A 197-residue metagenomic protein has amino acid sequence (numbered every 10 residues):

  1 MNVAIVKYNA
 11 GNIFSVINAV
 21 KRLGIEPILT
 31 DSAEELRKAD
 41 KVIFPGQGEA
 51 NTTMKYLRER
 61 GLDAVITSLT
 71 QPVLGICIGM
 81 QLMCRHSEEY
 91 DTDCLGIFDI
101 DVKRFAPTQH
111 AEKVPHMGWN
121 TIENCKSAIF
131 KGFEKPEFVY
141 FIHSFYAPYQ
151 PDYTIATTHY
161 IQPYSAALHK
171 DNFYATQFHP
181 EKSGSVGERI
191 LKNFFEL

Functional and structural regions predicted by a protein language model:
M1-A4: Extreme N-terminal starter segment of soluble prokaryotic enzymes
V6-Y8: Short hydrophobic segments within beta-strands
G11: Conserved Rossmann-like nucleotide-cofactor binding loop
A39: An anion/phosphate-binding loop that grips the pyrophosphate of nucleotide cofactors and donors
I43-P45: Structural motif
G48-M117: Cysteine-nucleophile active-site neighborhood
S68, D101-L197: Amide-donor transfer/coupling interface in amidating biosynthetic enzymes
